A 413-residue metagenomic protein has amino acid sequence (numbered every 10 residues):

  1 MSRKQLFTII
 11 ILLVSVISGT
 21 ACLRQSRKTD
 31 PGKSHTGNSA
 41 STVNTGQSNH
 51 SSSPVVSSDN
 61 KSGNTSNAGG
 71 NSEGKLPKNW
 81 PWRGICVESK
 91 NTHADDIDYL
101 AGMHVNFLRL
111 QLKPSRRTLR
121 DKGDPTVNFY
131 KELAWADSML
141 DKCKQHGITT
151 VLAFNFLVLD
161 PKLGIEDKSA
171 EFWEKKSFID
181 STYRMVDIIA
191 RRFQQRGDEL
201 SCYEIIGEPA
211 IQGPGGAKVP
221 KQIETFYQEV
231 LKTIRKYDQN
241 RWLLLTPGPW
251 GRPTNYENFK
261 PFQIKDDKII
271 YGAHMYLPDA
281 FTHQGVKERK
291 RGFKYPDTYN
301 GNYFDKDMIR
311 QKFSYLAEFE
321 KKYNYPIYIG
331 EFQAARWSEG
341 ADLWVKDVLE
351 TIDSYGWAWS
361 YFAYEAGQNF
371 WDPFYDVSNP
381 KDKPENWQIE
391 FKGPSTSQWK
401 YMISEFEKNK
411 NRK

Functional and structural regions predicted by a protein language model:
I10-I17: Bacterial N-terminal signal peptides
T20-A21: C-terminal motif of bacterial Sec signal peptides marking the signal peptidase cleavage site
K33-G37, G46-L112, R117-T126, F319-E320: N-terminal carbohydrate-binding accessory modules
K90-H93, I97-V105, P125-A153, G164-E204 (+1 more regions): An active-site-proximal structural segment forming one wall of the substrate-binding cleft that immediately precedes
P114-L133, V158-F178, I211-G216, F370-P380: Surface-exposed, active-site-proximal loop segments in enzymatic domains
K176-Y303, R310-A335, E339, S354-W357: Active-site region of glycoside hydrolase catalytic domains
E339-K413: Aromatic-rich peripheral "rim/lid" segments of glycoside hydrolase catalytic domains that contact and position glycan
